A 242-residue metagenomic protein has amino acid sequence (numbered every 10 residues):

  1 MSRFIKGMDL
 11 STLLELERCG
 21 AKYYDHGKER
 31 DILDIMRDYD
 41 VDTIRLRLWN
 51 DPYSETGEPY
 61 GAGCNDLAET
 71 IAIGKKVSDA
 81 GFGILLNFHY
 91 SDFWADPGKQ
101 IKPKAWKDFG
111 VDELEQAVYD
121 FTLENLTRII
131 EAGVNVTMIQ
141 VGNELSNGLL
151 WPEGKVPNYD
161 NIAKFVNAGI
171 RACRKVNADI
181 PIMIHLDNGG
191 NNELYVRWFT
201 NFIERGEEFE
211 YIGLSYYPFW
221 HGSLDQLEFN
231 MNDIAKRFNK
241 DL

Functional and structural regions predicted by a protein language model:
M1-I35: Boundary/entry segment of secreted carbohydrate-active catalytic domains
M8, M36, N87, I139 (+1 more regions): Conserved, mostly hydrophobic/aromatic
L10-L13, W49-D51, H89-F93, V141-S146 (+2 more regions): Active-site beta-loop-alpha junctions enriched in small/polar residues
K28-A95, P103-K104, V156-M183, E228-R237: Aromatic-lined substrate-binding rim segments of carbohydrate-active enzymes
D40, R205-I212, F238-D241: Glycine-enriched alpha-helix->loop->beta-strand junction motifs that scaffold or abut catalytic
I44, T137-I139, I212, L242: Hydrophobic residues within beta-strands of alpha/beta enzymes
N65-E69, D96-F209, H221-D233: Active-site cleft segment of glycoside hydrolase catalytic domains centered on the general acid/base Glu
